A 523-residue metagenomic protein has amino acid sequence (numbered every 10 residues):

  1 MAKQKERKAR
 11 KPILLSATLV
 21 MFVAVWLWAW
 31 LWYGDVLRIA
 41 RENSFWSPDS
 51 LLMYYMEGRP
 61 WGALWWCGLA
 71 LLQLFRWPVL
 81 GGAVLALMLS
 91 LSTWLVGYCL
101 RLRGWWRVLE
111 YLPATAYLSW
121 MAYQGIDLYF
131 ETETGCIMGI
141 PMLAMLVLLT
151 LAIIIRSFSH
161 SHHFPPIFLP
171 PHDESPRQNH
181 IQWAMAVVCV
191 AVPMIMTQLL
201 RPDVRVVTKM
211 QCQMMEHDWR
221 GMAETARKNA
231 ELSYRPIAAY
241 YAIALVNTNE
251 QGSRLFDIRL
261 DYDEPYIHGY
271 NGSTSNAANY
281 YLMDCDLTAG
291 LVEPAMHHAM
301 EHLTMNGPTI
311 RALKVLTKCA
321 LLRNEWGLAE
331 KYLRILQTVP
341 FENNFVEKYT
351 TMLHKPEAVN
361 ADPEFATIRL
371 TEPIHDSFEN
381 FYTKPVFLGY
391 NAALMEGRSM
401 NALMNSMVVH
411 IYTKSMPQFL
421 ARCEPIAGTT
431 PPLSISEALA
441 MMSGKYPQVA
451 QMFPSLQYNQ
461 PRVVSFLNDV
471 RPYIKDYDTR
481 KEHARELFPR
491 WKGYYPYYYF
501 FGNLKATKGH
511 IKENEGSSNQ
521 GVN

Functional and structural regions predicted by a protein language model:
M1-P12, S159-I181: Membrane-interfacial, low-structure loops and terminal tails that flank and connect transmembrane helices in multi-pass
A24-A29, L112-G125, C189-I195: Aromatic-anchored segments of alpha-helical transmembrane domains
W30-L71, F75, V79-L80: Membrane-interface coil-to-helix junctions
W32-R41, S119-T132: Juxtamembrane "helix-exit" motif on the non-cytosolic side of transmembrane helices
A86-R107, L118-A122, L149-I153: Transmembrane-helix motifs of polytopic, lipid-linked glycan transferases
Y123-D173: Membrane-embedded alpha-helical segments of integral membrane proteins
E174-R201: Internal/C-terminal transmembrane anchor helices
R201-T371, M395-S415: Soluble catalytic regions of membrane-associated enzymes that act on cell-envelope and secretory-pathway components
